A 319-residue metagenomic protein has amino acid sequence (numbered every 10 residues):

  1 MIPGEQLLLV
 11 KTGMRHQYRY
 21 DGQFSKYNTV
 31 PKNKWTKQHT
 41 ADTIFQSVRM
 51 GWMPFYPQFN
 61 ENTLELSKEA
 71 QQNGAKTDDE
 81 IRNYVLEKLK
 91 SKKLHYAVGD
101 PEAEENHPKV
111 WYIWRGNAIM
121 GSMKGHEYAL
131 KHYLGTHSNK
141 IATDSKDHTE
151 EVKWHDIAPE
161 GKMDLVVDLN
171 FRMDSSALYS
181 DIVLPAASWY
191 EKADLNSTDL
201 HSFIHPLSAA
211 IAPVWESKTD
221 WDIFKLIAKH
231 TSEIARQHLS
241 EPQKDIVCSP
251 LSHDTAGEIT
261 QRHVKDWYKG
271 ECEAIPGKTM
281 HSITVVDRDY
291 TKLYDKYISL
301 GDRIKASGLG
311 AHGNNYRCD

Functional and structural regions predicted by a protein language model:
M1-D168, M173-D319: Domain-level signature for respiratory redox metalloenzymes
